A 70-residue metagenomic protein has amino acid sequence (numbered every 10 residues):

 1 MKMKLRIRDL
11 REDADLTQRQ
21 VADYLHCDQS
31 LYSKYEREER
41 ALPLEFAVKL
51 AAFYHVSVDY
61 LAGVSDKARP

Functional and structural regions predicted by a protein language model:
M1-D13: A short, Lys/Arg-rich alpha-helix, primarily the initiator
E12, D23, A52: Alpha-helical residues within the helix-turn-helix
E12, H26, R37-E39, D66: Residue-level detection of the helix-turn-helix DNA-binding "recognition helix"
D15-K34: Short alpha-helical DNA-recognition segment
H26, E45-Y60: DNA major-groove recognition helix of helix-turn-helix/homeodomain DNA-binding modules
A52, A62-P70: Short, charged recognition helix plus adjacent turn of helix-turn-helix-like nucleic-acid-binding domains
